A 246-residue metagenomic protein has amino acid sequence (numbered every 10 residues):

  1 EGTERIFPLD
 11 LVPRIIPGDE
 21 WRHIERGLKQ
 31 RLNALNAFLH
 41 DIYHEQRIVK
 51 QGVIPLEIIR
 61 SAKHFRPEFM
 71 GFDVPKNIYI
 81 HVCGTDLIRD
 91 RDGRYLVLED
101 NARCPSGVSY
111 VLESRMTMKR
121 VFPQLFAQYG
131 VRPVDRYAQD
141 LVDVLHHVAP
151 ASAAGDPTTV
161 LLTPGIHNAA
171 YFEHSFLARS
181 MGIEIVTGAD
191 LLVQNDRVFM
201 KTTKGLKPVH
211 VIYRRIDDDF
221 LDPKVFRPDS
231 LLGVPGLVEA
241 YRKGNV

Functional and structural regions predicted by a protein language model:
E1-V246: Preference for protein termini
